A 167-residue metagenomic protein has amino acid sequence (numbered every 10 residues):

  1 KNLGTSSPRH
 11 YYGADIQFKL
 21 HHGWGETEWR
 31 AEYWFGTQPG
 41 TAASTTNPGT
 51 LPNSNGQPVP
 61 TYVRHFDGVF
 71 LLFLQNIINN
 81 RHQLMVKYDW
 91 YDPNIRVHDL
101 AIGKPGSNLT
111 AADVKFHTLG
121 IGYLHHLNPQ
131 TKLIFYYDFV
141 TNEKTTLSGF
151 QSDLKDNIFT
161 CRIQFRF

Functional and structural regions predicted by a protein language model:
K1-F167: Outer-membrane beta-barrel pore domains
